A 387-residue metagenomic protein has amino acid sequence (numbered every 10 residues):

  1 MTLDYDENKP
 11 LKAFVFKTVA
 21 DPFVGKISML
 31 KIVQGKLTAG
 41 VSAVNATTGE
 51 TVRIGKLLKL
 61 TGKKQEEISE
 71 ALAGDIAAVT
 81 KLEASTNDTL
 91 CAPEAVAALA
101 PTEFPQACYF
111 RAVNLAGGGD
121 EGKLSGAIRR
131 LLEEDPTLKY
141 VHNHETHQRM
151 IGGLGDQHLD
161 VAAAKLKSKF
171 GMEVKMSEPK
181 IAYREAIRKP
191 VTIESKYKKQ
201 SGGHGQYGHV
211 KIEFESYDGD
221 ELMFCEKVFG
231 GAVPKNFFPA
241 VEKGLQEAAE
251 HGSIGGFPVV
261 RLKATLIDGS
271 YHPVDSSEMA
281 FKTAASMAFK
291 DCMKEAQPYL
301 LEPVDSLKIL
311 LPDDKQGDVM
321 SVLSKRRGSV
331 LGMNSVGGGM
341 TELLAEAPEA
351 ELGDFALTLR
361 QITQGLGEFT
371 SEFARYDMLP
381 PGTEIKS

Functional and structural regions predicted by a protein language model:
M1-S387: Structural and coupling elements of P-loop NTPases
